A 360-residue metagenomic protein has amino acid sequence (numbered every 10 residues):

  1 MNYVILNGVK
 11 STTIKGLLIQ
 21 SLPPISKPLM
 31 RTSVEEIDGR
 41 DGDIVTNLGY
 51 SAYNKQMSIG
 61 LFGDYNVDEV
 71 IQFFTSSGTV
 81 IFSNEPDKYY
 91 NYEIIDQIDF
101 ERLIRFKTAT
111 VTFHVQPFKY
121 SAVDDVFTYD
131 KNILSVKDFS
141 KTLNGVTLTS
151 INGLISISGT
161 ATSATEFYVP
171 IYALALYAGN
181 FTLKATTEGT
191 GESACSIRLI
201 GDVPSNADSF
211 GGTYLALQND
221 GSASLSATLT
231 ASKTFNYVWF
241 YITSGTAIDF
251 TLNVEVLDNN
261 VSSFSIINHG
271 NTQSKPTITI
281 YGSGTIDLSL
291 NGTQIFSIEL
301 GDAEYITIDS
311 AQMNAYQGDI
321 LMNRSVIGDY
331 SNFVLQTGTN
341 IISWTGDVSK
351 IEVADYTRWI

Functional and structural regions predicted by a protein language model:
M1-A52, P86-I104: Solvent-exposed edge beta-strands and adjacent loop segments that serve as assembly or binding interfaces
E35-D64, R105-F118, N340: Oligomerization/assembly interface segments of phage tail-like spikes and tubes
S58-I98: Short, acidic/charged, Gly/Pro-enriched secondary-structure junctions
H114-S140, S150, A223, T228-A231 (+1 more regions): Extracellular polysaccharide-targeting segments
F127-N132, I155-T160, V169-Y172, F181-T182 (+4 more regions): Intrinsically disordered, low-complexity segments enriched in serine, threonine, and glycine
T149-T165, G211-L215: Short carbohydrate-recognition loop motifs
A194-P204, I286-G292: Short, surface-exposed beta-strand/strand-loop-strand elements in extracellular ectodomains
S205-T234: Extracellular carbohydrate recognition and processing domains and analogous Trp-centered ligand-binding platforms
